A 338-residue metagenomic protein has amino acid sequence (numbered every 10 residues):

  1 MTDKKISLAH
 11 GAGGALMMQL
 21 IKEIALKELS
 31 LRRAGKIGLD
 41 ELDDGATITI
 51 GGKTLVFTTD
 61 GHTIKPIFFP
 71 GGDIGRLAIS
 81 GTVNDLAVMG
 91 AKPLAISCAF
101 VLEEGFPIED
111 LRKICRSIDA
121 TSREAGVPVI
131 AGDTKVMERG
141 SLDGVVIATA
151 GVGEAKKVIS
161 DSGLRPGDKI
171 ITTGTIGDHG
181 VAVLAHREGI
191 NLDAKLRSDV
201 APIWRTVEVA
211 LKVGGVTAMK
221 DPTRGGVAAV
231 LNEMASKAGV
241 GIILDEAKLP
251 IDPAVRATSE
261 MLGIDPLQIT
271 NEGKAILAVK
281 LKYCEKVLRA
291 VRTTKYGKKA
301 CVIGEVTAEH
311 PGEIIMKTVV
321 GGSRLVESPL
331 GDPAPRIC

Functional and structural regions predicted by a protein language model:
M1-C338: Helix-biased detector of long, well-ordered alpha-helical tracts
